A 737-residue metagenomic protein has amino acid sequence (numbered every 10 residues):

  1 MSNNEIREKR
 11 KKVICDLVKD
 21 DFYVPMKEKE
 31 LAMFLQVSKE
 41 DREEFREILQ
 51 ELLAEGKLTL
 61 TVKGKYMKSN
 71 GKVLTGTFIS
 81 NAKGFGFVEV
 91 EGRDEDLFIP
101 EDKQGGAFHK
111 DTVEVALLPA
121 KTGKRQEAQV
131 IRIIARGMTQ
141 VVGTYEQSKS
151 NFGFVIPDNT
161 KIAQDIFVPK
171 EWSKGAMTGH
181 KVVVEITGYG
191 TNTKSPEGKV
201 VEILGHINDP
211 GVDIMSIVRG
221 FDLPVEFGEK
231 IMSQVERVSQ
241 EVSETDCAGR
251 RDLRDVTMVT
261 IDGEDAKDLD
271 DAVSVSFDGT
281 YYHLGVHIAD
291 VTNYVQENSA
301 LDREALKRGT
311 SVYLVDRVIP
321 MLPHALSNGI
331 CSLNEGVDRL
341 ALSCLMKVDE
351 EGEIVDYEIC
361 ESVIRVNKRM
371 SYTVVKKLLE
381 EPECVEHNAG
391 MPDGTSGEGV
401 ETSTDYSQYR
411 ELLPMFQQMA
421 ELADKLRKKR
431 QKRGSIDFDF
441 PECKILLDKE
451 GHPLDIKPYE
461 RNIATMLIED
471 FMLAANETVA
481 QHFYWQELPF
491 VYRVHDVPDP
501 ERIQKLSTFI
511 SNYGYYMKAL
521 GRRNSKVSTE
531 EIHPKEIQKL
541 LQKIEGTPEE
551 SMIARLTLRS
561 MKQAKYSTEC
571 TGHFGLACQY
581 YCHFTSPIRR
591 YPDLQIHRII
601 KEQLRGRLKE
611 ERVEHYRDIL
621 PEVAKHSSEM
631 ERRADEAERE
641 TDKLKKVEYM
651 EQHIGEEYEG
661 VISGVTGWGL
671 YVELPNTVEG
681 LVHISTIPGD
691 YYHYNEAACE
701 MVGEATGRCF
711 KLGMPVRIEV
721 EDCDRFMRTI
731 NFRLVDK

Functional and structural regions predicted by a protein language model:
M1-G285, T292-D338, R369, K376-K377 (+4 more regions): Charge-lined substrate channels and their catalytic hotspots, especially those that engage the 3′ end of RNA
M33, Y189-G190, S216, L223 (+5 more regions): Electropositive polyanion-binding surfaces
